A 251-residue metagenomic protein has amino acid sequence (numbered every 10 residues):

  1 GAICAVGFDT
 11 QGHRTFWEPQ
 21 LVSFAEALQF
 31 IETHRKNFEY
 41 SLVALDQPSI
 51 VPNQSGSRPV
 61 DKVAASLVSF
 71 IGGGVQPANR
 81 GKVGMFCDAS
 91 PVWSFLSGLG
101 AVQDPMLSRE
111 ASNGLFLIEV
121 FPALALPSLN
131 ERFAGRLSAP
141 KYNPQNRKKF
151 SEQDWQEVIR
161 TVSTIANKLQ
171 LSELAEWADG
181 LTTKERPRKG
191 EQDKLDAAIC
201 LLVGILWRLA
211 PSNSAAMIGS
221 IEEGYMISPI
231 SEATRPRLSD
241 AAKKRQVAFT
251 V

Functional and structural regions predicted by a protein language model:
G1-V251: RNase H-like (RuvC/DEDD) metal-dependent nuclease/polynucleotide-processing core
